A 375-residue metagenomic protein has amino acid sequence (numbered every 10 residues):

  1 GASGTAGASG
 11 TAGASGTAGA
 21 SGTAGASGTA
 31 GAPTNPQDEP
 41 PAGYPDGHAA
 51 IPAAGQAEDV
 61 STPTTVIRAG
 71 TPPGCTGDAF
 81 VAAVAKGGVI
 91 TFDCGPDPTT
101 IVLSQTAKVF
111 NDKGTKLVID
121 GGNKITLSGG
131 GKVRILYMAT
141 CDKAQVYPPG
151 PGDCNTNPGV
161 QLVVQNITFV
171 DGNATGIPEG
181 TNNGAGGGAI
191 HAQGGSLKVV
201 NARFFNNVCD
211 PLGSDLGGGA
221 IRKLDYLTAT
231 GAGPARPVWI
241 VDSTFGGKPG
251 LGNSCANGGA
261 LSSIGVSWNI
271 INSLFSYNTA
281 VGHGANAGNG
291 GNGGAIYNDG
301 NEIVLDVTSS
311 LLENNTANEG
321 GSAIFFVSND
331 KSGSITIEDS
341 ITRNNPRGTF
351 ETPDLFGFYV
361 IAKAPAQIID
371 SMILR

Functional and structural regions predicted by a protein language model:
G1-A32: Ser/Thr-rich, Pro/Gly/Ala-heavy low-complexity intrinsically disordered linkers and tails of secreted extracellular
A32-T64: N-terminal pre-domain segments of enzymes
I67-T91: Acidic Gly/Asp/Thr-rich repetitive segments characteristic of extracellular carbohydrate-active and adhesion proteins
V81, A85-K86, V102-V118, T126-Q165 (+4 more regions): Extracellular beta-strand-rich solenoid/capping regions of secreted or surface-exposed proteins that bind or remodel
A82-I90, N111, T228-T230, G300 (+1 more regions): Beta-strand repeat architectures
G88, T99, A107, T115-L117 (+18 more regions): The right-handed parallel beta-helix/beta-solenoid scaffold, focusing on the short coil/turn and N-cap positions
G121-N123, G159-N173, S196-D210, L227-L251 (+4 more regions): Right-handed parallel beta-helix
Y137-A144, G172-G184, N206-G217, R222-T228 (+4 more regions): Acidic/polar low-complexity surface segments
